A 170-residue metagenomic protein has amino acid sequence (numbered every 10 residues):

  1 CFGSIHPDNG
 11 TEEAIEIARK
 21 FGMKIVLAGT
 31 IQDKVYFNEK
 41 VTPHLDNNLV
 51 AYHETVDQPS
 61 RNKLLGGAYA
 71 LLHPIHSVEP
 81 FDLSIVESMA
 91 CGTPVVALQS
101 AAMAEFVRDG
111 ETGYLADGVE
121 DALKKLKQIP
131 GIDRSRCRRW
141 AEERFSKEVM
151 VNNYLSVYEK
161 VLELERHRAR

Functional and structural regions predicted by a protein language model:
C1, G66-P80, T93: Acidic donor-binding loop of glycosyltransferase active sites
C1-A28: Conserved donor-binding/catalytic core segment of Leloir-type glycosyltransferases
H6-N9, I75-L83, A104-E105: Nucleotide-sugar-dependent
L27-G29, N38-K63: Nucleotide-activated donor-binding/catalytic signature segment of Leloir-type glycosyltransferases, i.e., the conserved
N62, I85-A90, A104-E105, E111: Short alpha-helical segment that forms part of, or immediately flanks, the ligand-binding pocket in carbohydrate-active
P94-A97, V107: Short hydrophobic beta-strand element within catalytic cores of glycosyltransferases and related nucleotide-activated
A104-Q128: Change "using UDP/GDP/dTDP sugars" to "using nucleotide sugars
G131-M150, S156, K160: A short, well-ordered alpha-helix in the C-terminal region of glycosyltransferases
